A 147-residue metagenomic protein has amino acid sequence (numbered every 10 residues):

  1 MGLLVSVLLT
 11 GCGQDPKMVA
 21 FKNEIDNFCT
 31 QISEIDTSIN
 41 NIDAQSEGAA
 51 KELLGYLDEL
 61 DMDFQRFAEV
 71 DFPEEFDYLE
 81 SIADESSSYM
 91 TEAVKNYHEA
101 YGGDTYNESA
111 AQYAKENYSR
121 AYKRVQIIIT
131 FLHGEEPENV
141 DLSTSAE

Functional and structural regions predicted by a protein language model:
M1-L4: Sec-dependent N-terminal signal peptides
L8-G11: C-terminal motif of bacterial Sec signal peptides marking the signal peptidase cleavage site
G13-P16: Bacterial signal peptide processing site
A20-A146: Alpha-helical segments in soluble extracytoplasmic regions
